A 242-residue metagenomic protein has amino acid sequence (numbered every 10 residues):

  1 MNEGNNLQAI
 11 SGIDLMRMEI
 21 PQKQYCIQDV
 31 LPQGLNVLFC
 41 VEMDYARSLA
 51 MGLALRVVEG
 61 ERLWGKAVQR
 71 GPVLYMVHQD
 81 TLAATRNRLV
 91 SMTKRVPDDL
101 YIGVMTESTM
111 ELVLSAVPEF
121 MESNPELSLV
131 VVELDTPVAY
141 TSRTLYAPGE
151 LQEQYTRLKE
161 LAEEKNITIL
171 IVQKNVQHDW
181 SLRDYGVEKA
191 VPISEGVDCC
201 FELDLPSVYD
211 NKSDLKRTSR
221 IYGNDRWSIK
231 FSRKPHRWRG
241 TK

Functional and structural regions predicted by a protein language model:
N2-R95, E122, V191-S194: The Walker A/P-loop phosphate-binding site
G4-L7, V68-E153, E160, R220 (+1 more regions): Conserved inter-motif catalytic segment of the P-loop NTP-binding fold
D14-R17, T106-S108, Y146-P148, H178-S181: Short, flexible loop segments at the rims of nucleotide/cofactor-binding pockets, characterized by
E19, V30, Y146-G149, Y185: Residue-level "hotspot" positions that anchor or transmit function at local structural transition points
C26-L31, L35-L38, L49-L53, V57 (+11 more regions): Generic hydrophobic secondary-structure signal
V37-F39, M43, G149-T241: Phosphate-binding/switch region of NTP-binding enzymes
